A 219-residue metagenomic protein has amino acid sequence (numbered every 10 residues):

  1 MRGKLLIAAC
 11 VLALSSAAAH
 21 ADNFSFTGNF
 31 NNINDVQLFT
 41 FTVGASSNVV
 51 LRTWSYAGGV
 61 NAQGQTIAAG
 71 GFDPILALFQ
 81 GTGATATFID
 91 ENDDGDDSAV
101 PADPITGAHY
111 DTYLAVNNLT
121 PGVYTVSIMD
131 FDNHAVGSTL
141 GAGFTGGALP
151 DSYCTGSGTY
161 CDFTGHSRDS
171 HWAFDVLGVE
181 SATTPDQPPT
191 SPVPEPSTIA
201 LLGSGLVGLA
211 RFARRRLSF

Functional and structural regions predicted by a protein language model:
R2-N23, E180-S204: Short, threonine-centered small-residue motifs that mark membrane-proximal processing/anchoring sites and TM-junction
D22-G44, G64-G70, L78-G83, N117-S191: C-terminal edge strands of extracellular/lumenal beta-sandwich accessory domains
S47-A68: Short amphipathic, basic-aromatic surface patches that mediate peripheral association with negatively charged
T66-A108, G143: Surface-exposed beta-strand/loop patches in noncatalytic accessory domains and peripheral targeting/linker segments
H109-V116: Beta-sandwich interaction modules
V207: Conserved Rossmann-like nucleotide-cofactor binding loop
A210-F219: C-terminal membrane-anchoring or membrane-association module
